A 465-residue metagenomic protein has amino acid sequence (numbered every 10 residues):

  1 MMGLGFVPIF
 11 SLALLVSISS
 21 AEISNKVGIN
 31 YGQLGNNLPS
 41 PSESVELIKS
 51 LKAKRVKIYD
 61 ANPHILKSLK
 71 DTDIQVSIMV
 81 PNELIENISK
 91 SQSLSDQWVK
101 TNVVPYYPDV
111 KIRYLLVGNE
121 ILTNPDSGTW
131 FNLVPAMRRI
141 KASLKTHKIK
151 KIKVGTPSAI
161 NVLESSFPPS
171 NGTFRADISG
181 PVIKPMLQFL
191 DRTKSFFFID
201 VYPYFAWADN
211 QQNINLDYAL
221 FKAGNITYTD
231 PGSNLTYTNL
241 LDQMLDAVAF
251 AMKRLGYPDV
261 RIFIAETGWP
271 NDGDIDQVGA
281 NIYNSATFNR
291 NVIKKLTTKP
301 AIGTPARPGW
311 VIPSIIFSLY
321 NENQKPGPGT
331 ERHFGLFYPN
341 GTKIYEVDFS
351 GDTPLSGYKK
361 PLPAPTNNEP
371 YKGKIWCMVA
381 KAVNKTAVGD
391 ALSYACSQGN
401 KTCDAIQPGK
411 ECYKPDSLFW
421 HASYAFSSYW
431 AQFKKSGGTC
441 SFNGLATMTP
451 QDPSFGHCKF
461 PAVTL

Functional and structural regions predicted by a protein language model:
M1-G28, P361-K372, T464-L465: Terminal membrane/secretory targeting segments in land-plant proteins
S24-P39, I88-S89, T173-D177, W376-K385: Active-site mouth loops of central-metabolism enzymes
V27-Y31, K54-I58, I74-V80, R113-V117 (+4 more regions): Hydrophobic faces of well-ordered beta-strands that scaffold small-molecule active sites in alpha/beta enzyme cores
G32-I48, Q92-P105, G180-K184, A387-A391: Short, acidic/polar
S42-H64: Catalytic domains of carbohydrate-active enzymes, especially glycoside hydrolases
L47-I48, S68-L69, Y106, L190 (+1 more regions): Generic structural signal for hydrophobic
L66-L163, P168-S170, F174-I178, I264: Substrate-binding cleft of extracellular glycoside hydrolase catalytic domains
R138-A142, T146, K150-G155, L163 (+6 more regions): Substrate-binding and catalytic surfaces of secreted/luminal carbohydrate-active proteins
